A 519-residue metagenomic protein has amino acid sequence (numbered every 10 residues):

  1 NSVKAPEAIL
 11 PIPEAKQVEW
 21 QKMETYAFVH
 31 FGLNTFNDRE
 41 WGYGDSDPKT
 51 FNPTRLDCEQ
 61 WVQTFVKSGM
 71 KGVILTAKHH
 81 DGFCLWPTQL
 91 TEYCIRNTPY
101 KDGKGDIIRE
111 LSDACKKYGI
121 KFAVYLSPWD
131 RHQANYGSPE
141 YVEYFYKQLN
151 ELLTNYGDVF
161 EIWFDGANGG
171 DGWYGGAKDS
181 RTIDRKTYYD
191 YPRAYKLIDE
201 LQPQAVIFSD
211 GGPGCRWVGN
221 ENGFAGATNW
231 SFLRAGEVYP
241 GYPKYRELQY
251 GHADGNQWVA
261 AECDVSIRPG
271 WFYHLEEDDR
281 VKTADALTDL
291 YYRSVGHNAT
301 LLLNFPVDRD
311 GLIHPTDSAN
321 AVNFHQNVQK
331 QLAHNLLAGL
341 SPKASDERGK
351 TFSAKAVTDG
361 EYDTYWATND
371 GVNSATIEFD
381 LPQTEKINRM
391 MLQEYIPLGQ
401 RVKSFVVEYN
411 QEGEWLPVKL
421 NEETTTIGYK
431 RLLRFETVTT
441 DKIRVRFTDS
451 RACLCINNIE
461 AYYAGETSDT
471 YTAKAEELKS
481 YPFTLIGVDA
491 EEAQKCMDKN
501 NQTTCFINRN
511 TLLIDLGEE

Functional and structural regions predicted by a protein language model:
N1-D359, T364-G371, F379, M391-Q393 (+7 more regions): Mature catalytic domains of secreted/periplasmic carbohydrate-active enzymes
N1-F28, N34, A452, Y462-N501 (+2 more regions): Mature N-terminal, pre-catalytic/accessory segment of carbohydrate-active enzymes
V159, E385-I387, V402, T440 (+2 more regions): Core-facing hydrophobic residues within beta-strands of well-ordered domains
N369-Q383, F506-E518: Short beta-strands within extracellular/lumenal beta-sheet-rich domains
E385-P397, V445, L516-E519: A short beta-strand element within beta-rich, extracytoplasmic domains of secreted/secretory-pathway proteins
F405-V407: Short beta-strand elements bearing conserved aromatic residues within extracellular beta-rich modules
L416-T425, R446, A475-Y481, T511: Extracellular/oxidizing-compartment recognition motifs
